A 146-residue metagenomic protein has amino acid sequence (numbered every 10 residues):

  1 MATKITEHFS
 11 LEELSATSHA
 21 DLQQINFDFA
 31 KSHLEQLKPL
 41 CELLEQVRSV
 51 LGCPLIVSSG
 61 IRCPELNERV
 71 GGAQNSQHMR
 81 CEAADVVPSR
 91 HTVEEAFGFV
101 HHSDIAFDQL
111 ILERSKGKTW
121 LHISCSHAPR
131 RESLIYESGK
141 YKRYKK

Functional and structural regions predicted by a protein language model:
M1-R48, S138-K146: Extracytoplasmic cell-surface/polysaccharide-interacting catalytic and binding patches
Q36, L40-L43, C53, L66 (+3 more regions): Amphipathic alpha-helical interface surfaces
E45-G71: Extended, low-complexity, intrinsically disordered C-terminal regulatory tails of eukaryotic serine/threonine kinases
L55, A84, L121-I123: A broad, low-specificity signal marking well-ordered, structured residues that form hydrophobic/aromatic
A73-D85: Active-site microenvironments of hydrolase-like enzyme catalytic domains
N75, P88-K146: Catalytic cores and adjacent binding grooves of peptidoglycan-active enzymes
